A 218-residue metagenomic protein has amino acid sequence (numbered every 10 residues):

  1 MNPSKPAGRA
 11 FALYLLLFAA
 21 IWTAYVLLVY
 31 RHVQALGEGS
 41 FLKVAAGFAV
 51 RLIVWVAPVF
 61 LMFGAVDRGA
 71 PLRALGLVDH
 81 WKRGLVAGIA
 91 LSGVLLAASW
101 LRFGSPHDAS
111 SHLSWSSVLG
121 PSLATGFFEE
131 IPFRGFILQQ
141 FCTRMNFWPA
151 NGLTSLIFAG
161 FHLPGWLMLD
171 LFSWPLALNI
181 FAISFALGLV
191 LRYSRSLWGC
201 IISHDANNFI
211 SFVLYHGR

Functional and structural regions predicted by a protein language model:
M1-P3: N-terminal hydrophobic targeting signals that begin at the initiator methionine
P6, A10, W22, A109-S110 (+2 more regions): A generic helix-loop boundary/linker signal
P6-A65, S116: Alpha-helical transmembrane segments in multi-pass membrane proteins
R9-Y25, V86-L95, N151-I157: Alpha-helical transmembrane segments
A10-Y14, V26, F48-L52, L72-A74 (+4 more regions): Residue-level signal for functionally critical sites in structured catalytic/ligand-binding pockets
V33-F48, F63-F128, T143, H216: Juxtamembrane helix-loop-helix connectors linking adjacent transmembrane helices in multi-pass membrane enzymes
L96-F103, H112-R218: Transmembrane helix-loop-helix hairpins at the membrane interface of multi-pass integral membrane proteins
